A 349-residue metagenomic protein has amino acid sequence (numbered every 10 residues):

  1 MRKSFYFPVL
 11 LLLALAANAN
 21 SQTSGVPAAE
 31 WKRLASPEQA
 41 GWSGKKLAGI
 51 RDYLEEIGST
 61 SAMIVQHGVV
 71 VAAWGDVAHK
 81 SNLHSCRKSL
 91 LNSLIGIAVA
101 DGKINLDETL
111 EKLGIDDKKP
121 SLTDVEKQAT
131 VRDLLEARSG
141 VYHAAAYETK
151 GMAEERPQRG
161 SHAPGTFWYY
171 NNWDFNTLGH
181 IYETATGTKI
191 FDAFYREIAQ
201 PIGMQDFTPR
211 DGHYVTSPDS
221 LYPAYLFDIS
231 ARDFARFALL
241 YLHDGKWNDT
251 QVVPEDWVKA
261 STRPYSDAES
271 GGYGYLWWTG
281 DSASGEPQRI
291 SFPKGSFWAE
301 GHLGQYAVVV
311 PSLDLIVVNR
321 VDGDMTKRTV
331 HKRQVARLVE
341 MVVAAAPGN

Functional and structural regions predicted by a protein language model:
F7-A16: Bacterial N-terminal signal peptides
G25-A35, K45-G49, R87, G96-Y170: Active-site-proximal loop and beta-strand segments within enzyme catalytic domains
L47-V77, A307-V308, D314-V318: A short, well-structured edge-of-sheet supersecondary motif
G68, N82-D107, L134, L178-Y182 (+2 more regions): Active-site SXXK
S89, T177-I181, Y225-K246, Q305-V321: Active-site-proximal alpha-helical segments within enzyme catalytic domains
A100-A137, T186-A224, I229: Active-site helix/loop module of the DD-peptidase/beta-lactamase fold, centered on the serine-lysine SxxK catalytic
D206, D211, R263-I316: Active-site Gly/Thr loop motif
A299-N349: Structured C-terminal helix/loop/strand segments within mature extracytoplasmic catalytic/sensor domains
